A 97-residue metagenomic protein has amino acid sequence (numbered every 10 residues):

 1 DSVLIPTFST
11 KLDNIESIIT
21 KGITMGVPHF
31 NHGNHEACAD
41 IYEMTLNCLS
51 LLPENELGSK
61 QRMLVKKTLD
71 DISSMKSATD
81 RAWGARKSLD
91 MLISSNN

Functional and structural regions predicted by a protein language model:
I5-S17: TPR-adjacent "capping" and linker segments in tetratricopeptide-repeat scaffold/adaptor proteins
G26-V27, L46: Conserved small-residue packing positions in alpha-helical repeats and bundles
Y42-K66: Short, charge-rich amphipathic alpha-helical segments embedded in non-transmembrane helical bundles/solenoids
L57-N97: Compact alpha-helical subdomains of small soluble proteins
